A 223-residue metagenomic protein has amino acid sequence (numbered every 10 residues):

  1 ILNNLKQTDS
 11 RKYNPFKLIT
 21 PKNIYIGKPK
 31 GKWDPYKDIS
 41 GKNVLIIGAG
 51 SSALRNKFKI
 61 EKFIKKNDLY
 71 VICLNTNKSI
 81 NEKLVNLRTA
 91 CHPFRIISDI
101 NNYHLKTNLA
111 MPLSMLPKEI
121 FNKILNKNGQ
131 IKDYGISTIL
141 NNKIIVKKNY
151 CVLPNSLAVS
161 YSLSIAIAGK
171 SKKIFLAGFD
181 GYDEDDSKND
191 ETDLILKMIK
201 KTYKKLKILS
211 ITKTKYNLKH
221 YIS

Functional and structural regions predicted by a protein language model:
I1-S223: Metal-ion/cofactor- or nucleotide/acyl-coenzyme-handling active-site neighborhoods
